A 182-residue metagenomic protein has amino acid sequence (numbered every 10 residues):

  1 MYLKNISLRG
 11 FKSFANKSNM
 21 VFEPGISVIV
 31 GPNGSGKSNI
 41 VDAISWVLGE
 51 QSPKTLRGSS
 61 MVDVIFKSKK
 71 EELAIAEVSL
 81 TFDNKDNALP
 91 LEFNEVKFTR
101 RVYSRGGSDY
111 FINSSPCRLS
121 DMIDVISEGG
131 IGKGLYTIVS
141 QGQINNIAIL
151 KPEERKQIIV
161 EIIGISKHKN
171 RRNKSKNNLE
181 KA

Functional and structural regions predicted by a protein language model:
Y2-A182: Gly/Lys-enriched N-terminal cap/neck module of very large, oligomeric protein machines
